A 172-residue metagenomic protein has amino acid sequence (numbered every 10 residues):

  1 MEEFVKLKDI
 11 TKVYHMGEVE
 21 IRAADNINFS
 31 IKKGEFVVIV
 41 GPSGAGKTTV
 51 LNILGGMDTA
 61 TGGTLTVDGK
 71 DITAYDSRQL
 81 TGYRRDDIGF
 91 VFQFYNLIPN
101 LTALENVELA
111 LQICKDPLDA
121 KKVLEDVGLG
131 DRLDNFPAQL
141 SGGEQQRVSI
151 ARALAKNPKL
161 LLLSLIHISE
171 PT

Functional and structural regions predicted by a protein language model:
E3-L165, S169: ABC family nucleotide-binding domain
